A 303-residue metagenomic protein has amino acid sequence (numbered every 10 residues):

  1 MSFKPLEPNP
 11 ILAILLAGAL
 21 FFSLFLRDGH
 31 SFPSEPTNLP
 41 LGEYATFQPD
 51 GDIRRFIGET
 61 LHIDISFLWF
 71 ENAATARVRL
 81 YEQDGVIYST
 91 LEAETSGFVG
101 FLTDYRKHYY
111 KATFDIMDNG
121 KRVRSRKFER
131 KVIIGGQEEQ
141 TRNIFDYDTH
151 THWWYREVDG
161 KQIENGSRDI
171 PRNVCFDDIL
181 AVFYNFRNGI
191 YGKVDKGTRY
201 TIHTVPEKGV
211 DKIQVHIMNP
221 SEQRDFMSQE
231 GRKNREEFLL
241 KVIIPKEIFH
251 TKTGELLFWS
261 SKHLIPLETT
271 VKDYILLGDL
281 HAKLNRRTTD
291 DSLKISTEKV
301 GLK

Functional and structural regions predicted by a protein language model:
F3-L15: Bacterial N-terminal signal peptides that target proteins for export
A13-S23: Bacterial N-terminal signal peptides
A17-G18, G29-S31: Cleavable N-terminal signal peptides
S23-G29: Membrane-interface motif at the C-terminal end of an N-terminal transmembrane signal
F32-Y147, G192-K303: Acidic, serine/threonine-rich low-complexity disordered tracts
Q137-T201: A charged, solvent-exposed segment within the mature domains of Sec-exported extracytoplasmic proteins
